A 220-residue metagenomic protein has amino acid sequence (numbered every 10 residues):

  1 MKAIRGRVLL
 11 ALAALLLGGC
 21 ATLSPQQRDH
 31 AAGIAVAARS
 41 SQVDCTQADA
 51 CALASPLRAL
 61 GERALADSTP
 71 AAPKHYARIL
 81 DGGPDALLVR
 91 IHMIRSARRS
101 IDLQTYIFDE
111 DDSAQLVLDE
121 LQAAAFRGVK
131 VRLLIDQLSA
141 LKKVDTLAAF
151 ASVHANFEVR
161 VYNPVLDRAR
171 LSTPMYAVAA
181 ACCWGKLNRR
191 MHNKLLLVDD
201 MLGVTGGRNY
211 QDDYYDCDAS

Functional and structural regions predicted by a protein language model:
K2-S220: N-terminal localization/anchoring segments of enzymes in phospholipid and broader phosphate metabolism
